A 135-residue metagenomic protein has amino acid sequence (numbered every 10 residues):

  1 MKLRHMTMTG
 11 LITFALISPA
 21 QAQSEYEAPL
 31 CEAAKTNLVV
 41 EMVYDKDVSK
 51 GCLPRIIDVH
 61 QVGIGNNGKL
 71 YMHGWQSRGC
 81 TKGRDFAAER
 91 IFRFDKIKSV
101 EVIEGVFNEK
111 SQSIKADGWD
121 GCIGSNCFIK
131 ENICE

Functional and structural regions predicted by a protein language model:
M1-M8: Bacterial N-terminal signal peptides that target proteins for export
T9-A15: Bacterial N-terminal signal peptides
I17-P19: N-terminal signal peptide c-region/cleavage motif recognized by signal peptidases
A22-E135: Core beta-strand-centered patch of the WYL/Sm-like small regulatory domain
